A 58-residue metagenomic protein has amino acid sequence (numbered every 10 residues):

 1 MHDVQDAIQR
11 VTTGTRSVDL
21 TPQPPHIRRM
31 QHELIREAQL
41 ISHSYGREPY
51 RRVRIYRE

Functional and structural regions predicted by a protein language model:
M1-E58: Intrinsic disorder
